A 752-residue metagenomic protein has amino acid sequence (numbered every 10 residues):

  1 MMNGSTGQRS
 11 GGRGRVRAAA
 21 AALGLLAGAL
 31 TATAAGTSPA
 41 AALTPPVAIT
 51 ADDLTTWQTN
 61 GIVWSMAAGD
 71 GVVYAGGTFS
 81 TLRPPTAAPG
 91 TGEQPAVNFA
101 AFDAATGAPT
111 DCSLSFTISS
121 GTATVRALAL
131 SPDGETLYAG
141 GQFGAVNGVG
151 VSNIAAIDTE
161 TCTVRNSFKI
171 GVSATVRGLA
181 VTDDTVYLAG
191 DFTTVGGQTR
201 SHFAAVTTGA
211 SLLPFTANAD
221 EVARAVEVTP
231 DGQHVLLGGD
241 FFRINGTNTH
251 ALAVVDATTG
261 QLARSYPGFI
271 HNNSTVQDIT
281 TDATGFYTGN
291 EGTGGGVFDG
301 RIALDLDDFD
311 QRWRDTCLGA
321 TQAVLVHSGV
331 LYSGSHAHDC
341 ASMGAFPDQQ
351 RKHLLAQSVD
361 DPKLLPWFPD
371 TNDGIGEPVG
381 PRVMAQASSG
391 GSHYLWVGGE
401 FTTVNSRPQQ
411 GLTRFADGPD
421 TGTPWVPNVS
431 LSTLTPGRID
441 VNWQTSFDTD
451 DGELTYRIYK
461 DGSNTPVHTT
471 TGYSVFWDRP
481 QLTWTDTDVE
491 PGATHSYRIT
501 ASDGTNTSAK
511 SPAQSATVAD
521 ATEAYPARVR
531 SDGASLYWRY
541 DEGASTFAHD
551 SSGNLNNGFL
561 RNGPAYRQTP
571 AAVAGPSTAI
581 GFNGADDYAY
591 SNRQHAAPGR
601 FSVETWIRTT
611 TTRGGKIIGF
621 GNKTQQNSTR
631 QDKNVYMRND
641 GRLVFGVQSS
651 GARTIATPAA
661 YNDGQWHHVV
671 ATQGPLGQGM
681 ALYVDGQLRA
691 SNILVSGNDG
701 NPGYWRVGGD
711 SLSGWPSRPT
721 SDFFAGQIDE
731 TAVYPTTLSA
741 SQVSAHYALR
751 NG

Functional and structural regions predicted by a protein language model:
M2-S5, R15-A22, T31-T522, R530-A534 (+5 more regions): Extracytoplasmic surface signature
T91, S535, A544-T546, A585-V644 (+5 more regions): Extracellular glycan-recognition modules
T445-D450, D503, A544-D550, T609-T611: Extracellular acidic, Ser/Thr/Pro-rich low-complexity tracts
Y459, G581, G646-Q648, Y683: A general beta-strand register signal
A516-A585, N627, A690, G700 (+1 more regions): Extracytoplasmic low-complexity segments
A521-V529, G581-F601, R653-A660, P719: Short surface loop/edge beta-strand patches of beta-sandwich-type extracellular domains that form ligand-contact sites
F645-H668, R718: Short, aromatic/His-centered strand-loop micro-motif at the edge of beta-sheets
N692-Q727: Flexible glycan-contacting loops in extracellular carbohydrate-active proteins
